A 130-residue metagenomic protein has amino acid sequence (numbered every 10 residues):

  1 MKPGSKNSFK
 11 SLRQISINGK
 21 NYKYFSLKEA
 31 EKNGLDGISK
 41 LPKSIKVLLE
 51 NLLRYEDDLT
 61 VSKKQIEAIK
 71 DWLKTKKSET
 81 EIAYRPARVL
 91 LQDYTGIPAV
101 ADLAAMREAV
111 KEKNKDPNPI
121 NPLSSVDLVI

Functional and structural regions predicted by a protein language model:
M1-I130: Fe-S-dependent hydro-lyases/dehydratases of central metabolism
